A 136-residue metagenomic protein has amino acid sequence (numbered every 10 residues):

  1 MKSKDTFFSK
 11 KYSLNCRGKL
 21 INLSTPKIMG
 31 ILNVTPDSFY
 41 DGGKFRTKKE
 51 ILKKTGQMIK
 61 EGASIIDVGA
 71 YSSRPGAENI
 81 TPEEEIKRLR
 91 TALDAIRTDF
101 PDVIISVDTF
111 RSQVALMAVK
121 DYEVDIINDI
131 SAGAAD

Functional and structural regions predicted by a protein language model:
M1-N33: N-terminal amphipathic alpha-helix/helix-capping segment at the start of soluble metabolic enzymes
S24-I28, A63-S64, P101-V103, E123-D125: Short, well-ordered coil/turn segments that N-cap beta-strands
L32, M58, G62, D108 (+1 more regions): Conserved, mostly hydrophobic/aromatic
V34-K53, E78-N79, I105-S106: Active-site mouth loops of central-metabolism enzymes
S38-Y40, I65-T91: Glycine-rich, proline-tolerant flexible connector loops at the mouths of alpha/beta enzymes
E78-V107, S112-M117: Alpha-helix-loop-beta-strand connector modules within alpha/beta enzyme cores
D102-F110, D125-D136: Catalytic beta/alpha-barrel core
L116-I126: Glycine-enriched alpha-helix->loop->beta-strand junction motifs that scaffold or abut catalytic
